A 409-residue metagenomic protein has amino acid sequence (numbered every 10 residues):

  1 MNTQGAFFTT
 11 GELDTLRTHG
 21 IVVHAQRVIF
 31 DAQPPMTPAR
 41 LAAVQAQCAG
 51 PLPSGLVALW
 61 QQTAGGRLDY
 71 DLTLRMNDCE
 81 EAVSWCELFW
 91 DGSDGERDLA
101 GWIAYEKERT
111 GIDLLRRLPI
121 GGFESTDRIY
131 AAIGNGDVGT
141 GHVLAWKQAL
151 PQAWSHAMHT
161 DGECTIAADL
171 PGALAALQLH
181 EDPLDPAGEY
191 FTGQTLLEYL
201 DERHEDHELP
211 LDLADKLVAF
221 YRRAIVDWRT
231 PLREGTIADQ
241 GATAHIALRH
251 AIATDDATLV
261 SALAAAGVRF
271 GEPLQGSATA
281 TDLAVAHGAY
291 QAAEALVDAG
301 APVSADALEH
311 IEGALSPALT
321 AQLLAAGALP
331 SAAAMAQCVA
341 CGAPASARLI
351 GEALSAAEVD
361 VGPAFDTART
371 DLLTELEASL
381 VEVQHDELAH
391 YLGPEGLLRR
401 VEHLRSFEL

Functional and structural regions predicted by a protein language model:
M1-D127, D215, Q275-S277, A286-H287 (+1 more regions): A surface-exposed partner-binding patch
F123-S125, A132-I225: Long, contiguous interaction/recruitment modules in multidomain scaffold/adaptor proteins
L197-S261, L392-S406: Intrinsically disordered, low-complexity regulatory segments in ankyrin-centric signaling systems
P231, L263, L296, L323 (+2 more regions): Conserved hydrophobic site in ankyrin repeats
T236, V268, A301, G327-L329 (+1 more regions): Ankyrin-repeat C-terminal turn/loop position
Q240-H250, E272-L283, P302-G313, P330-V339 (+1 more regions): Ankyrin-repeat boundary/"N-cap" motif
T258-L259, Q291-A292, A318-L319, A345-L349: Conserved ankyrin/ankyrin-like repeat signature
